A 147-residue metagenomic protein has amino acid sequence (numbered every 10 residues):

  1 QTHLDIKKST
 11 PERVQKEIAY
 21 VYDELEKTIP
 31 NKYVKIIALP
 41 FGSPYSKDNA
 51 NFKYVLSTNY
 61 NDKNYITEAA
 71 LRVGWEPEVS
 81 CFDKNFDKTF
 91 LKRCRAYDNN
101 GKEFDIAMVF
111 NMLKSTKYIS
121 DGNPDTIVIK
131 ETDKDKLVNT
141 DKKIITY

Functional and structural regions predicted by a protein language model:
Q1-D5: Conserved radical SAM core fold
K7-Y147: C-terminal active-site subregion of NodB/CE4 polysaccharide deacetylases
